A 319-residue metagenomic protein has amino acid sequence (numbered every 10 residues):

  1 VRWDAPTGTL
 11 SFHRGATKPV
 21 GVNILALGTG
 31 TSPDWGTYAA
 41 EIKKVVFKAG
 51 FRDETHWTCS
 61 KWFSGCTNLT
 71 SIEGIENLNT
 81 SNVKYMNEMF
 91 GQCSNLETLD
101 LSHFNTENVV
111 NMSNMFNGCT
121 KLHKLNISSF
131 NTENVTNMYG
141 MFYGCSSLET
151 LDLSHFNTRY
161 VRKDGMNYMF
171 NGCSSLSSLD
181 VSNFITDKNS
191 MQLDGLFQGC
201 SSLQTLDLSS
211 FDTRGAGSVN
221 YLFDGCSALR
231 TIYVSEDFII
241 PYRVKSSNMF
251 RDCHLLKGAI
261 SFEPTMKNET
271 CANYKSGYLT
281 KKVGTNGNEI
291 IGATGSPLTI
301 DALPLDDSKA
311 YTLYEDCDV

Functional and structural regions predicted by a protein language model:
V1-V319: Negatively charged
